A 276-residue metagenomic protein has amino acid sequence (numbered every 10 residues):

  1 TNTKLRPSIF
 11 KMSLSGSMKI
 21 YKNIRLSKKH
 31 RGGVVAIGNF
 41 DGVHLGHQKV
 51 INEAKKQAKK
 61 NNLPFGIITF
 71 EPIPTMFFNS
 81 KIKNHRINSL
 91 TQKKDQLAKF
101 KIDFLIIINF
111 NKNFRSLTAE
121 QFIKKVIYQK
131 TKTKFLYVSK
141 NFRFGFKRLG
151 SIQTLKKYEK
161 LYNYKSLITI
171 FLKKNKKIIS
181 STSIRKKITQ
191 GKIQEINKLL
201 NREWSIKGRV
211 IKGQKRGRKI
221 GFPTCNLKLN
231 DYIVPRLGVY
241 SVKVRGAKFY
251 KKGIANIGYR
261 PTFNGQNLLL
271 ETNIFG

Functional and structural regions predicted by a protein language model:
T1-S17: N-terminal amphipathic/basic-hydrophobic helices that include classical n-h-c signal peptides and signal-anchor
K19-R25, I106: Short acidic-hydrophobic, aromatic-tinged amphipathic segments that line or gate anion-handling sites
R25-N84, S89: N-terminal catalytic cores of NTP/NDP-binding nucleotidyl/phosphoryl-transfer enzymes
H44, L97, L136, I196 (+1 more regions): Residue-level signal for inorganic ion chemistry
I67-N79, N84-I127: Active-site-proximal cofactor/substrate-binding loop regions of enzyme domains
S116-P223: Classical nucleotidyltransferase
I211-G276: Phosphate/ribose-recognition catalytic cores of enzymes acting on nucleotide-derived substrates
